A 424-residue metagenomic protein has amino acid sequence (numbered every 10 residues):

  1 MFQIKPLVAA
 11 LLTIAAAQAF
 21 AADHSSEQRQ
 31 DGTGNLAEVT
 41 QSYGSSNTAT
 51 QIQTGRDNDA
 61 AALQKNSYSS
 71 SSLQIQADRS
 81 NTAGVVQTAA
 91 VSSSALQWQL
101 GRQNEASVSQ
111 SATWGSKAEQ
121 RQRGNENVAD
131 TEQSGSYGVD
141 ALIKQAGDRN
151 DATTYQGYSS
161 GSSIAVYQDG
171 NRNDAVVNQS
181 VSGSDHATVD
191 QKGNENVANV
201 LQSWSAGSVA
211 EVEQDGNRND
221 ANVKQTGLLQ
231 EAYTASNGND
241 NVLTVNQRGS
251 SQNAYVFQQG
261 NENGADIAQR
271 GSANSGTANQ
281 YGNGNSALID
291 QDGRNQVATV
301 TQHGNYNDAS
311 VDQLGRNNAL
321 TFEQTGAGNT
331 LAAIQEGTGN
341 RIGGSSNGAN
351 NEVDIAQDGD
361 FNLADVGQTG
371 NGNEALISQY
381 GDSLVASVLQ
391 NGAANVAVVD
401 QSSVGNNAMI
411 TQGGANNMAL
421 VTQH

Functional and structural regions predicted by a protein language model:
M1-A22: Gram-negative bacterial Sec-dependent N-terminal signal peptides
D23-T422: Tandem repeat domain/solenoid detector
